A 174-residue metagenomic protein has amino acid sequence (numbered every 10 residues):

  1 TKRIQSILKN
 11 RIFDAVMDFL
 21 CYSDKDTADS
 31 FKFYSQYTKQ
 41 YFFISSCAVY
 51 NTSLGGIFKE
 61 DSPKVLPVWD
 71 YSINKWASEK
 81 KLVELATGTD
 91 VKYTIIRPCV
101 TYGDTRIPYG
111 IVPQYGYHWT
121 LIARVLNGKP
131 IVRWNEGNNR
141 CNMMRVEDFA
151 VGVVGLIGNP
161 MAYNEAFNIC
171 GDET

Functional and structural regions predicted by a protein language model:
R3, A15, D29, K81 (+2 more regions): Alpha-helical elements of Rossmann-like donor-binding domains used by nucleotide-donor carbohydrate transfer enzymes
R3-R11: Short amphipathic alpha-helix with an adjacent loop that forms part of the alpha/beta core around
N10-I57, L66-W69, I73-E84: NAD(P)-cofactor binding segment of oxidoreductase domains
M17, F42, T94-I96, F167: Hydrophobic/aromatic beta-strand patches that form the interior of the parallel beta-sheet core in alpha/beta enzyme
V49, T101-G103: Conserved sequence/active-site signature of Rossmann-fold short-chain dehydrogenase/reductase
L66-R97, D104, Y117, L126: Active-site Tyr-X1-5-Lys
I107-Q114: Short, flexible/disordered intra-domain loops and linkers
T120-V132, N139-T174: Alpha-helical substrate-binding/gating segment
